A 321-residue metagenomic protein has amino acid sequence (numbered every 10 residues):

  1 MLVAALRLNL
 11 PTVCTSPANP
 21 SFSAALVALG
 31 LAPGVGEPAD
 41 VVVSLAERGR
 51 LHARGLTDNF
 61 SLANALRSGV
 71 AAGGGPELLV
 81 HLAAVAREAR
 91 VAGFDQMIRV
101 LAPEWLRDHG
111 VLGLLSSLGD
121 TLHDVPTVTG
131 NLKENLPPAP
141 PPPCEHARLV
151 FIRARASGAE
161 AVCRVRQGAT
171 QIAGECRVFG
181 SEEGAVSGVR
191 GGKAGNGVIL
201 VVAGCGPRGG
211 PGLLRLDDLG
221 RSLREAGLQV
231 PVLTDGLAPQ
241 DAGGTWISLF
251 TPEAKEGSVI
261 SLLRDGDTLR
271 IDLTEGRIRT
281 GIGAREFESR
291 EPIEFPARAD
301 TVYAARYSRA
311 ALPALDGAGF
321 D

Functional and structural regions predicted by a protein language model:
M1-E253, S258-D321: Catalytic or ion-coupling anion/metal-binding cores of large enzyme and transporter domains
